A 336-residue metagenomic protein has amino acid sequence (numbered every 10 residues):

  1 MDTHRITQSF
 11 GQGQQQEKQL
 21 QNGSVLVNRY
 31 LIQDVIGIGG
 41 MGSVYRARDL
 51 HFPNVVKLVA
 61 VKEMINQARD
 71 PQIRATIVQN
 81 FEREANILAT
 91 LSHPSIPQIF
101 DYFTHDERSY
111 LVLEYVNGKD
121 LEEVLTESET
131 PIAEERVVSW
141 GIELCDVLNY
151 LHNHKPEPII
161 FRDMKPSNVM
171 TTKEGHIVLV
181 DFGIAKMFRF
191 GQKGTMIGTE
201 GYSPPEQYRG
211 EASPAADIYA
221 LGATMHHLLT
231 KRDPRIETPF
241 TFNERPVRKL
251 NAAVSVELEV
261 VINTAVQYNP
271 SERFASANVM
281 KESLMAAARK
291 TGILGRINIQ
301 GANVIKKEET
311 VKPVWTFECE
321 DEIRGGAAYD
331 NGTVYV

Functional and structural regions predicted by a protein language model:
Q33-G40, V44: Protein kinase glycine-rich loop
I65-T90: AlphaC helix of the eukaryotic protein kinase fold
Y102: Activation-segment/catalytic-loop signature of the eukaryotic protein kinase fold
D106-D120, V124: Conserved short submotifs of the Hanks-type protein kinase catalytic core that shape the nucleotide-binding pocket
W140-G141: Activation segment signature within eukaryotic-like protein kinase domains
D146-I159: Protein kinase catalytic-loop region centered on the HRD/HxD motif
G201-R289: C-terminal lobe helix-coil module of Hanks-type protein kinase domains
